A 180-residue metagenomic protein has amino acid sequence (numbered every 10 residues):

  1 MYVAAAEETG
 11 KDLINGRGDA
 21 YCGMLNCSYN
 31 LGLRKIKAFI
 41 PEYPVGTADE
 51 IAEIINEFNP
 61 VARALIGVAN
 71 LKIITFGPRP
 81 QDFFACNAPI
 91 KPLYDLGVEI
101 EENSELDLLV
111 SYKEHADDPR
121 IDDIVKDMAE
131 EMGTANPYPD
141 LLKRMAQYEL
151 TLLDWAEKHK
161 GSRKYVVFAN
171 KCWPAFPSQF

Functional and structural regions predicted by a protein language model:
M1-F180: An N-terminal assembly and electron-transfer interface module characteristic of large anaerobic redox and radical
